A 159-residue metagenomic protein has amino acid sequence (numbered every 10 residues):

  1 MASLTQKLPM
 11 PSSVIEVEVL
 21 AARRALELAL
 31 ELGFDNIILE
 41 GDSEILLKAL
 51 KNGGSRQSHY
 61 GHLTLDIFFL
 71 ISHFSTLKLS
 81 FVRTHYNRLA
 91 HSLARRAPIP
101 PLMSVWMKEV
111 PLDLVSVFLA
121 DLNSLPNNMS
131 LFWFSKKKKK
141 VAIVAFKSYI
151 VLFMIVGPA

Functional and structural regions predicted by a protein language model:
M1-A159: Primary recognition of RNase H-like, Mg2+-dependent phosphodiesterase/nuclease domains
